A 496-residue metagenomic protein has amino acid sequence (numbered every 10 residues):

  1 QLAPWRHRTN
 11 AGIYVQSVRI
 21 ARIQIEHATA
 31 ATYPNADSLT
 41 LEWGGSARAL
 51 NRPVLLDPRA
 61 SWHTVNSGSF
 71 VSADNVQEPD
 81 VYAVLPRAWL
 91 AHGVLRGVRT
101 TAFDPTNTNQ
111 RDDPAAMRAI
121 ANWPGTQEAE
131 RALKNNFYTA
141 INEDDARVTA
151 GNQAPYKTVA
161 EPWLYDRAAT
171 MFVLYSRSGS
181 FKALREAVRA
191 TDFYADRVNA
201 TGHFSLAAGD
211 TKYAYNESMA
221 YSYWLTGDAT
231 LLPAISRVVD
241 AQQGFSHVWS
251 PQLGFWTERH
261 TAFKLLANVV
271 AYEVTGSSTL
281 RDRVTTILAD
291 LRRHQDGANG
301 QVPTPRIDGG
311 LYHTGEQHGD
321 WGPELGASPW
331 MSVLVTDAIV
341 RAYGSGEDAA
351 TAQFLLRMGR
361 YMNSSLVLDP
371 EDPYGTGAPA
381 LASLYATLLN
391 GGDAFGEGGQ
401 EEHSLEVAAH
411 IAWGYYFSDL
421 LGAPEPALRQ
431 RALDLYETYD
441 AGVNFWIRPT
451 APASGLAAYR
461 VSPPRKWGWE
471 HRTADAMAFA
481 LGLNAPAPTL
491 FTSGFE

Functional and structural regions predicted by a protein language model:
Q1-L55: Alpha-mannosidase-like glycoside hydrolase catalytic domains involved in N-glycan trimming, generalizing to other
W5, R59, T314, S493-G494: Low-complexity, intrinsically disordered/propeptide-like segments
L56-P486: Catalytic cores of extracellular degradative/oxidative enzymes
P488-E496: Short acidic, low-complexity intrinsically disordered linear motifs used for protein-protein interactions
